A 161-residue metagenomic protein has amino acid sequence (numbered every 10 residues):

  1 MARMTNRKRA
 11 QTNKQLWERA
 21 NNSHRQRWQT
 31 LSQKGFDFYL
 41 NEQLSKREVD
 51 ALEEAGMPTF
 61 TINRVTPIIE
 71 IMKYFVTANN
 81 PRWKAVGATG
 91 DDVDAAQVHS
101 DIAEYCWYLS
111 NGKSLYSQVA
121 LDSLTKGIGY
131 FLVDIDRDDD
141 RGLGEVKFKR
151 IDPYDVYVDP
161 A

Functional and structural regions predicted by a protein language model:
M1-A161: Extended, helix-rich architectural segments
